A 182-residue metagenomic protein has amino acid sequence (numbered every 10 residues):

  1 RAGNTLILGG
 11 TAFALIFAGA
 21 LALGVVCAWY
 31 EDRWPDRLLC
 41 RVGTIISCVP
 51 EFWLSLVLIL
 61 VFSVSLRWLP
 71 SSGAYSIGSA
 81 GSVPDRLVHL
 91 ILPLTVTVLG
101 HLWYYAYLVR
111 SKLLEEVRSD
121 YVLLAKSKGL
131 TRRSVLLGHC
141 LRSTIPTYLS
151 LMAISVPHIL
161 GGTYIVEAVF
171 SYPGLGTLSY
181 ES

Functional and structural regions predicted by a protein language model:
R1, T5, R41-T44, C48: Residue-level signal for discrete positions within transmembrane alpha-helices of multi-pass small-molecule
A2-P35, E51, V64, W68 (+1 more regions): Alpha-helical transmembrane segments of integral membrane proteins, especially multi-pass inner/plasma-membrane
D36-C40: Membrane-interface helix-entry/capping residues at the boundaries of transmembrane alpha-helices
I45, S76, V166: Short histidine/acidic/glycine/proline-rich micro-motifs that form metal- and phosphate-coordinating active-site loops
E51-L58: Transmembrane alpha-helices and their membrane-interface boundaries in multi-pass membrane transporters and channels
L69, Y75: Short clusters of hydrophobic/aromatic residues that line enzyme substrate/ligand-binding pockets
